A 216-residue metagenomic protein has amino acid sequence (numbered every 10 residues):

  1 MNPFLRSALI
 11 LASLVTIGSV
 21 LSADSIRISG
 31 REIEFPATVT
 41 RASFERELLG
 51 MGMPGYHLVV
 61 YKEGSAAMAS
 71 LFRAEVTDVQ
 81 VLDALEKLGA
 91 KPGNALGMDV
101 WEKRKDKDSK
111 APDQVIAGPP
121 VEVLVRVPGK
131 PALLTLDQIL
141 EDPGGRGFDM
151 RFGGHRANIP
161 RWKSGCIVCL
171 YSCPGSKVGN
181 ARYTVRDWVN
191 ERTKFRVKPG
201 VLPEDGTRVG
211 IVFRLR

Functional and structural regions predicted by a protein language model:
M1-L9: Bacterial N-terminal signal peptides that target proteins for export
A12-L21: Hydrophobic h-region of N-terminal signal peptides that target proteins for export in Gram-negative bacteria
D24-R216: Long, low-hydrophobicity ectodomains and other hydrophilic envelope-associated domains
